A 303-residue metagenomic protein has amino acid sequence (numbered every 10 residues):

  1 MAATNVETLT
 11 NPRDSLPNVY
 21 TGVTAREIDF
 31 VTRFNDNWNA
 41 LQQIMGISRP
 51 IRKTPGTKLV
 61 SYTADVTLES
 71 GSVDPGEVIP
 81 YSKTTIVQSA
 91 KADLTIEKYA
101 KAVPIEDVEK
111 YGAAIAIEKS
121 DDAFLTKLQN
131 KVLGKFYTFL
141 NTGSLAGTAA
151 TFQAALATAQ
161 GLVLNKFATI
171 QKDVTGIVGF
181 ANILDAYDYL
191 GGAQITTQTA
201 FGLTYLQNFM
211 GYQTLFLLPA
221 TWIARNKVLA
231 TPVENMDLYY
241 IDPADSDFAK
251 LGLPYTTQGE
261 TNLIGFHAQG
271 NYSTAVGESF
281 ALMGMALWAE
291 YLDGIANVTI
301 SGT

Functional and structural regions predicted by a protein language model:
A2-R13, T197-T303: Sequence/fold signature of self-assembling virion shell proteins
A3-F34: Long, low-complexity intrinsically disordered regions in eukaryotic proteins
V23-K98: Assembly/oligomerization interface modules of large self-assembling protein complexes
A25, D29-T32, I115, K119 (+2 more regions): Alpha-helix boundary/N-cap detector
I28-R33, G134, T138, T142-F152 (+3 more regions): Short glycine-rich, low-complexity/disordered patches
R33-N37, D65-K83, D107-A114, T261-G277: Short charge-dense sequence patches
I86-G147, T274-M285: Long, contiguous amphipathic alpha-helices that act as assembly "spine/axial" helices in icosahedral shell and virion
T142-T214: Extended, solvent-exposed, turn-rich assembly/linker loops in the middle of proteins
